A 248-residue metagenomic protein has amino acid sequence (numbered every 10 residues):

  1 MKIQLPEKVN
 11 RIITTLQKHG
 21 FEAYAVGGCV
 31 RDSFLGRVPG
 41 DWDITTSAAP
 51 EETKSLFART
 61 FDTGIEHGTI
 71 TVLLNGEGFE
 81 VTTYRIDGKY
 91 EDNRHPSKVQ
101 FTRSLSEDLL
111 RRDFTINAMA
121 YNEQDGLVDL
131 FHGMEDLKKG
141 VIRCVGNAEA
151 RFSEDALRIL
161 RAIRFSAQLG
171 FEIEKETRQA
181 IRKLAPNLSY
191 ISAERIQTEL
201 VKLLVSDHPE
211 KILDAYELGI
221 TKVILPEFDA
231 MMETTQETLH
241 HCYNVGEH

Functional and structural regions predicted by a protein language model:
M1-H248: Catalytic cores of the polymerase beta-like nucleotidyltransferase superfamily and closely associated nucleotide
